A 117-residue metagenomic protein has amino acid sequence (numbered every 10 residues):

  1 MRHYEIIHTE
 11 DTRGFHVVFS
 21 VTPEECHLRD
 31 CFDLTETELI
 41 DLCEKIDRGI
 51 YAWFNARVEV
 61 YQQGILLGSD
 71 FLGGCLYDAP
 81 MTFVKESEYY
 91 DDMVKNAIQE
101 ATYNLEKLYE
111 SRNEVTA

Functional and structural regions predicted by a protein language model:
M1-A117: Acidic interaction surfaces
